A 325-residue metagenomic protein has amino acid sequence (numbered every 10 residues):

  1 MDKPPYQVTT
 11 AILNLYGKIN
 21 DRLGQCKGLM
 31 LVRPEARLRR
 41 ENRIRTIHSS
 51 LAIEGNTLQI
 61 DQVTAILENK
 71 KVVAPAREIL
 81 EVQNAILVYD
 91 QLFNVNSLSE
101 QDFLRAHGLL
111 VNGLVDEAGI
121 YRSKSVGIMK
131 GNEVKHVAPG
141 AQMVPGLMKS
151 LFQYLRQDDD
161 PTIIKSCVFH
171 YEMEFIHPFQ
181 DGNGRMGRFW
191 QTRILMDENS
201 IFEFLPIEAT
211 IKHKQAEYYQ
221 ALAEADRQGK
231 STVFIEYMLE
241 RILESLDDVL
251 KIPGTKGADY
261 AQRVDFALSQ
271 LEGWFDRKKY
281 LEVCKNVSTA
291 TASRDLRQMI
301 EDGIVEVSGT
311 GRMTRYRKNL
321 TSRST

Functional and structural regions predicted by a protein language model:
M1-T325: FIC/Doc superfamily catalytic core
